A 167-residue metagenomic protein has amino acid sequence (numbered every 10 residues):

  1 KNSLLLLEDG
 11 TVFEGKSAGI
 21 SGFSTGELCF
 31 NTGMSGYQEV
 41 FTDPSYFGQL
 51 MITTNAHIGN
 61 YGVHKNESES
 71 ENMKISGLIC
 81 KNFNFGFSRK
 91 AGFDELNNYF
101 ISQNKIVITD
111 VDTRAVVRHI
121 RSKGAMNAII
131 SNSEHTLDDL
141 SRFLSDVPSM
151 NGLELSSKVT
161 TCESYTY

Functional and structural regions predicted by a protein language model:
K1-Y167: RNA-binding accessory domains that recognize and position tRNA/RNA substrates
